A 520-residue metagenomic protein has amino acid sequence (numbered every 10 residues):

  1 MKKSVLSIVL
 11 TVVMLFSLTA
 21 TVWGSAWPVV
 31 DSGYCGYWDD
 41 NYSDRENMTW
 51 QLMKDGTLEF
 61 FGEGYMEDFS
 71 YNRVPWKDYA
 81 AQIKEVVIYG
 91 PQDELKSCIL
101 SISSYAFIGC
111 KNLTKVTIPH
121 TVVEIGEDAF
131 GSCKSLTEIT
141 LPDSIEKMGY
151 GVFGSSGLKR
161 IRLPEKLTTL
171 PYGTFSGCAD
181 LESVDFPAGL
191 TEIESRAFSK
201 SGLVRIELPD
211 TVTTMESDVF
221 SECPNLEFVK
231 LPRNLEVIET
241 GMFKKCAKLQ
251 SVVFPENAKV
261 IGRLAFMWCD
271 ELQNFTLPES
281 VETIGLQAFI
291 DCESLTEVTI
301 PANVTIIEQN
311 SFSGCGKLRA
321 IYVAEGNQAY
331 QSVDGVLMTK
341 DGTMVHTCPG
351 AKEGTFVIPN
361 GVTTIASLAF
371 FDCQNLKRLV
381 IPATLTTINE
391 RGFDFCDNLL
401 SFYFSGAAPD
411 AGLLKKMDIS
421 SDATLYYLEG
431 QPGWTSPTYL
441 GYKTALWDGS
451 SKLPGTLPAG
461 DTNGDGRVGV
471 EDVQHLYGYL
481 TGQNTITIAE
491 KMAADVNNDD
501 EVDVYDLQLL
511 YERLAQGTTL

Functional and structural regions predicted by a protein language model:
M1-V9: Positively charged n-region of N-terminal signal peptides that target proteins for export
V9-S17: Bacterial N-terminal signal peptides
F16-G24, S451-L520: Cellulosome-associated attachment modules in secreted, modular CAZymes
S25-K111, A129-G131, V152, A369-D372 (+3 more regions): Surface-exposed repetitive/solenoidal architectures
G36-D39, Y89, V323-E325, A351 (+1 more regions): Short, solvent-exposed loop/edge segments of extracellular or virion-exposed proteins
T49-W50, Y105, Q309-N310, F356 (+2 more regions): Short, T/G/N/S-enriched strand-turn elements that build extracellular solenoid repeat scaffolds
T57-G64, A81-L100, K111-E124, K134-K147 (+14 more regions): Structural signature of tandem-repeat unit edges
S103-A106, G126-A129, G149-V152, P171-T174 (+11 more regions): Consensus positions within tandem repeat domains that build extended binding/scaffold surfaces
